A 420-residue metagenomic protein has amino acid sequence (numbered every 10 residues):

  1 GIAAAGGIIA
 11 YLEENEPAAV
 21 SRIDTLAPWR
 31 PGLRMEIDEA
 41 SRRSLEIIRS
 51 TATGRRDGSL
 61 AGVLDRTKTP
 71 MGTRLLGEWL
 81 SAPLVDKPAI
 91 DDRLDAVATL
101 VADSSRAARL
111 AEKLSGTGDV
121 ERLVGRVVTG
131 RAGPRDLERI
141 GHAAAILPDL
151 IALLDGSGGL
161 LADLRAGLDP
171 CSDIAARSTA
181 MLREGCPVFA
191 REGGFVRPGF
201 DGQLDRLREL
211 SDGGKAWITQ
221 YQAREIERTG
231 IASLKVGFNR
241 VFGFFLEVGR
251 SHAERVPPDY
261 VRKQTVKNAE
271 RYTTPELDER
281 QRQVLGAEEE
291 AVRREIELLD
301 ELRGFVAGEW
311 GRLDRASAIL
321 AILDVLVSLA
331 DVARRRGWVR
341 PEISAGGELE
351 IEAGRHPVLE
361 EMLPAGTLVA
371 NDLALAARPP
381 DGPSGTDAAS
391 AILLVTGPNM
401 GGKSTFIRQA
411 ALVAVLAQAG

Functional and structural regions predicted by a protein language model:
G1-T99, A108, E112-V128, A132-A223 (+1 more regions): Charged catalytic and DNA/RNA-contacting regions of genome-maintenance and nucleic-acid-processing enzymes
K68, T73, G249-L277, Q281 (+1 more regions): ATPase nucleotide-binding head domains, primarily ABC-like/P-loop NTPase cores
V85, F195-P198, G202, N268 (+4 more regions): Primarily heptad-repeat coiled-coil rod domains in cytosolic scaffolding/tethering proteins
V97, V101-S104, Q281: A structural-propensity feature for long, helix-poor, extended segments
T129, G133, A143-I146, G159 (+4 more regions): Charged, surface-exposed helical/loop "interaction arms" that form contiguous linear patches used for dimerization
D205, D212, I231, D259-D278 (+3 more regions): C-terminal interaction appendages of subunits in large macromolecular complexes
